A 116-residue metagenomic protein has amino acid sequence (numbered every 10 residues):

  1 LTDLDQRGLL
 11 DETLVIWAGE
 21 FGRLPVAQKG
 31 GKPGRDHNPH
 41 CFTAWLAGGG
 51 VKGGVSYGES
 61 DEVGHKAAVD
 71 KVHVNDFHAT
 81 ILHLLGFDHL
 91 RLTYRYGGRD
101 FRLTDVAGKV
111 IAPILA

Functional and structural regions predicted by a protein language model:
L1-A116: Ligand-binding pockets and gating/stacking loops
